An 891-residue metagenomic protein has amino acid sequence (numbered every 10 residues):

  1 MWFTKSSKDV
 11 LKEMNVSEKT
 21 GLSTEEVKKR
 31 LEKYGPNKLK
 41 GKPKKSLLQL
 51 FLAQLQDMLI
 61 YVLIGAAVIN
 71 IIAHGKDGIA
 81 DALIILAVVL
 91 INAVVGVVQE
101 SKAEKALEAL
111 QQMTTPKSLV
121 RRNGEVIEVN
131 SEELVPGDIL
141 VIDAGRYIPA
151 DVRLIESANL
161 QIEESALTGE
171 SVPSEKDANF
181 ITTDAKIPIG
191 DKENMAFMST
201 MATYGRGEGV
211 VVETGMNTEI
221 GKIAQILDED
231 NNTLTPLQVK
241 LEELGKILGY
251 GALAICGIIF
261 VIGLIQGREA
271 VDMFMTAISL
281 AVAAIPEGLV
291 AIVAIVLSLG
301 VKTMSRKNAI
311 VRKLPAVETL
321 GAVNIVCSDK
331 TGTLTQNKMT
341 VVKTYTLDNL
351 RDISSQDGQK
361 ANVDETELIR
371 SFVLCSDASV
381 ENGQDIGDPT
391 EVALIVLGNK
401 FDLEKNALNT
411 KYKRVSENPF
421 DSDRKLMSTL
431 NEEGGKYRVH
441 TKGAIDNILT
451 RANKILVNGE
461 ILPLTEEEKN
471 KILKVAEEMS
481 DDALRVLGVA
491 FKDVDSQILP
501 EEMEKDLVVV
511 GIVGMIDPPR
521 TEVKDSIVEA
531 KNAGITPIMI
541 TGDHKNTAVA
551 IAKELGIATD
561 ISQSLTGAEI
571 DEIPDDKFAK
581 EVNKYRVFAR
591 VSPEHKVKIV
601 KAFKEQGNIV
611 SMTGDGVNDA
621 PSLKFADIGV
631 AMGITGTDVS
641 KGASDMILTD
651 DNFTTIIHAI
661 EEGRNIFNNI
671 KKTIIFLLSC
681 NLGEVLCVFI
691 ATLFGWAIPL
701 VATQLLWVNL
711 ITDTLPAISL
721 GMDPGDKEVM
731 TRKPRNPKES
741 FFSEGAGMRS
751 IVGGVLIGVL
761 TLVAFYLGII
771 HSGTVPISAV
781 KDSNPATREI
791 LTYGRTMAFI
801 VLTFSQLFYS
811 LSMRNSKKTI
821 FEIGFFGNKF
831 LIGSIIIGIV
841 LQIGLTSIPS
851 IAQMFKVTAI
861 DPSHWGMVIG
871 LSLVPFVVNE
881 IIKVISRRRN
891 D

Functional and structural regions predicted by a protein language model:
M1-P734, E739-F742, V755, F799 (+1 more regions): Conserved cytosolic headpiece of P-type ATPases
T712, R795-S810: Generic alpha-helical transmembrane segments
P737-V755, A786-M797: Membrane-water interface at loop-to-transmembrane-helix junctions
G758-I770: Transmembrane alpha-helix/helix-exit interface in multi-pass inner-membrane proteins
L767-H771, L791, T803: C-terminal substrate-binding/catalytic lobe of Rossmann-fold NAD(P)-dependent dehydrogenases
S772-E789, S850-A859: Membrane-interfacial helical/loop segments at transmembrane boundaries in membrane proteins
M813: A C-terminal functional module that forms or caps the active site or interfaces directly with catalytic machinery
